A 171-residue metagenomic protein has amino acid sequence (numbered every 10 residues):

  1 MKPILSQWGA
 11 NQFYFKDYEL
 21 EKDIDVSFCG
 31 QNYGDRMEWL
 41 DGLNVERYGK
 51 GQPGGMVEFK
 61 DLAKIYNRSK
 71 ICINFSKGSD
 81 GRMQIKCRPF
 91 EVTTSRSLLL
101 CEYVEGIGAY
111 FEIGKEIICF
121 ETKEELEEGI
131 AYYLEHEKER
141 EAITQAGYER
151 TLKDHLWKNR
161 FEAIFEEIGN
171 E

Functional and structural regions predicted by a protein language model:
M1-I113, I118, K158, E162 (+1 more regions): Nucleotide-sugar donor-binding catalytic core of glycosyltransferases
K60-D61, E125-E128: Short acidic active-site motifs
K77, E127-L134: Regular secondary-structure segments
R88, G129, A146-G147: Short, hydrophobic/aromatic alpha-helical segments in well-folded domains
F111, I130, T144: Short, flexible helix/strand-to-coil boundary loops that buttress conserved ligand/catalytic motifs in alpha/beta
I117-K123, Y133-E137: Conserved acidic donor-binding segment of nucleotide-sugar-dependent glycosyltransferases
E135-E166: A charged, aromatic-enriched C-terminal amphipathic alpha-helix characteristic of glycosyltransferases across folds
